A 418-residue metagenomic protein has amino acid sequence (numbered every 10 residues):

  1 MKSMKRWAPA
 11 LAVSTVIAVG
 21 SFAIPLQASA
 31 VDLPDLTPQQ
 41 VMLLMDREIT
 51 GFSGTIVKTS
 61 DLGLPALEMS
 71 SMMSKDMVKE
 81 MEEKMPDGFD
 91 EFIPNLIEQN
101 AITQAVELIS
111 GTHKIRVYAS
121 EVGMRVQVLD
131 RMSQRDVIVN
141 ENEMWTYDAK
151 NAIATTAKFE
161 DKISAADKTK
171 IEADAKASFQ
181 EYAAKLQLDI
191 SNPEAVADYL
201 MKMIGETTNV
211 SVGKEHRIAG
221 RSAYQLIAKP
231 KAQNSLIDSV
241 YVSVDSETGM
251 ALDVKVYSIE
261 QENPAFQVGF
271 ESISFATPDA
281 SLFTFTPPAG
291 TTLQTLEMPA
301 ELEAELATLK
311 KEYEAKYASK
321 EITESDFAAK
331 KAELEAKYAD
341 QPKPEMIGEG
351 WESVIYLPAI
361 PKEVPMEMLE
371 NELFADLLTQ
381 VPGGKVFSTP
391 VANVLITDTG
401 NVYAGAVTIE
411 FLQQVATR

Functional and structural regions predicted by a protein language model:
M1-G123, S133, A166-T169, F179-A197 (+3 more regions): N-terminal leader/targeting segments and the immediate start of mature chains
K58, V128-D130, A149, P230 (+1 more regions): Beta-turn initiation residues at beta-strand->coil junctions
T112, M132-Q134, S235-V240, P264-F266 (+1 more regions): Short, surface-exposed coil-to-beta transition loops
Y118-M124, V139-M144, R221, V244-M250 (+2 more regions): Short, solvent-exposed coil/turn segments at beta-strand boundaries
L129-A154, K162, D238-V242: Single conserved position on a long alpha-helix in the C-terminal lobe of the eukaryotic protein kinase
G205-G290: Gly/Pro-enriched, hydrophobic low-complexity segments that function as extracytoplasmic propeptides/linkers
T208, A276-A315, A332-D340: Surface-exposed, charged, gly/pro-rich loop-and-adjacent secondary-structure segments at domain edges
A307-F387: Intrinsically disordered, low-complexity segments enriched in Gly and acidic/Ser/Thr residues that form flexible
